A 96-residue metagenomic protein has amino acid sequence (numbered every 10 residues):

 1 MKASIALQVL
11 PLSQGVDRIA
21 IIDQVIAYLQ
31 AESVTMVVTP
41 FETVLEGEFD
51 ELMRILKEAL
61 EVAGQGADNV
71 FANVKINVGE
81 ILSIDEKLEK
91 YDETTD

Functional and structural regions predicted by a protein language model:
M1-D96: Charge-rich, low-complexity N-terminal segments
